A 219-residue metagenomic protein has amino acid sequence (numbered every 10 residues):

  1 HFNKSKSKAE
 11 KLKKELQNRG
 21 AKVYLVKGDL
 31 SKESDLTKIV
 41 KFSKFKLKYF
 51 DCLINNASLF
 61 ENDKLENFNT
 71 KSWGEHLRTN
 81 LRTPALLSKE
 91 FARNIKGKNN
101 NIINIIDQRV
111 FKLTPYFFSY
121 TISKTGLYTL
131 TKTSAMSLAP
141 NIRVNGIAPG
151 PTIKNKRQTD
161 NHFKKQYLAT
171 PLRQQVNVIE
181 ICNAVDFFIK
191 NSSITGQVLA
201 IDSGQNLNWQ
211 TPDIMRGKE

Functional and structural regions predicted by a protein language model:
H1-Y49, E61, F68-S72: Short-chain dehydrogenase/reductase
N56-E61, G204: Conserved NAD(P)H cofactor-binding loop of Rossmann-fold oxidoreductase domains
K64-L65, S72-L77, Q166: Substrate-binding pocket helix/loop in short-chain dehydrogenase/reductase
N101-A139, P151-T152, Q205: Catalytic loop of short-chain dehydrogenase/reductase
K112, T195-E219: Short C-terminal tail/terminal secondary-structure segment of NAD(P)H-dependent dehydrogenase/reductase domains
A139-R143, T195-Q197: Short, small/polar-rich loop/turn modules that mediate ligand/substrate recognition or access, typified
V178-I201, N206: C-terminal substrate-recognition "lid" of short-chain dehydrogenase/reductases
